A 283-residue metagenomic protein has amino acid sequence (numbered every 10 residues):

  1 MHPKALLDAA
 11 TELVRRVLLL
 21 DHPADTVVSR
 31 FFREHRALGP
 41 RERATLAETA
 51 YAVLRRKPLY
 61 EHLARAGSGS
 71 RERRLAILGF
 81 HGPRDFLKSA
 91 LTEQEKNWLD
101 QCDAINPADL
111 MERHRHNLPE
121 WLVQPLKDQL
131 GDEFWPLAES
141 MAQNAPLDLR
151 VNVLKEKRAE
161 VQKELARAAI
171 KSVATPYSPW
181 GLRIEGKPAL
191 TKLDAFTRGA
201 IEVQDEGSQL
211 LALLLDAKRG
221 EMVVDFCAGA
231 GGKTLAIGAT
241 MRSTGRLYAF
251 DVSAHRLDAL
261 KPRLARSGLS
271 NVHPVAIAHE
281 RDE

Functional and structural regions predicted by a protein language model:
M1-K192: Class I Rossmann-like S-adenosyl-L-methionine
A159-E283: Rossmann-like S-adenosyl-L-methionine
